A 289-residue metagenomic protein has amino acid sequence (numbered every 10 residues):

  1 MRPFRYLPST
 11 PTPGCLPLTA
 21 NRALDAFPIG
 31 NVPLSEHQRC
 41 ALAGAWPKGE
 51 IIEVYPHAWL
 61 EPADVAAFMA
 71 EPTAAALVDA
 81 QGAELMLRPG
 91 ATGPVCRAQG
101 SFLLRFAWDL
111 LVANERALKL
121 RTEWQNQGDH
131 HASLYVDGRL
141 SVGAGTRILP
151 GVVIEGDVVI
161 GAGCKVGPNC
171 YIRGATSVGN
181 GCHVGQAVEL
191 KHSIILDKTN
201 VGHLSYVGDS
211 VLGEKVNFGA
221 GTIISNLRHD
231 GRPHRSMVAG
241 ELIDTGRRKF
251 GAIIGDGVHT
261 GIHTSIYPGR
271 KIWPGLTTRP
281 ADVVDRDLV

Functional and structural regions predicted by a protein language model:
M1-D129, R270, G275, A281: Terminal amphipathic alpha-helical/low-complexity segments used for targeting or macromolecular assembly
E36, R147, K165-G167, N217 (+2 more regions): Short, surface-exposed helix/turn micro-motifs that flank interaction/cofactor sites
G90-A175: Extended, small-residue-rich solenoid/repeat segments and analogous flexible loops that form exposed scaffolds
G179-G185: Surface-exposed extracellular loop regions of Gram-negative outer-membrane beta-barrel proteins
Q186-A187, H192-V289: Glycine-rich hexapeptide-repeat left-handed beta-helix
